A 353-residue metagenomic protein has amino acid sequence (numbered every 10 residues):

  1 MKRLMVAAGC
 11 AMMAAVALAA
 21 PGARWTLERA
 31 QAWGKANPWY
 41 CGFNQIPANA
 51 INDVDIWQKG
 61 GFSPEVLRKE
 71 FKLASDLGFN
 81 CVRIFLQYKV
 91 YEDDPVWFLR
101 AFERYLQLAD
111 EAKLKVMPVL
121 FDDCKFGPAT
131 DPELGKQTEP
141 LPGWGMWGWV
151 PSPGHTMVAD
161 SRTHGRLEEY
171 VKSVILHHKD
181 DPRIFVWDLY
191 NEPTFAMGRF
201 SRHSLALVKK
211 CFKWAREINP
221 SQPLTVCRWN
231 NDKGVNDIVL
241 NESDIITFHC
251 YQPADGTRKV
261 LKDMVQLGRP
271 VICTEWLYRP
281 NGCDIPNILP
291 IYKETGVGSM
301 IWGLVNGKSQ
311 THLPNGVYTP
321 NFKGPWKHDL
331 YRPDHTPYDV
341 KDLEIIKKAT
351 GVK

Functional and structural regions predicted by a protein language model:
M1-L4: Positively charged n-region of N-terminal signal peptides that target proteins for export
A7-V16: Bacterial N-terminal signal peptides
P21-S243, H249, A254, L267 (+6 more regions): Active-site mouth of glycoside hydrolases
W39, I272, M300: Conserved Rossmann-like nucleotide-binding pocket used by diverse enzymes that bind dinucleotide cofactors
T274-Y278: Short acidic/histidine-rich active-site segments
L289-D334: Aromatic/acidic polysaccharide-binding cleft in carbohydrate-active enzymes
K348-K353: Catalytic domains of carbohydrate-active enzymes that cleave complex glycans
